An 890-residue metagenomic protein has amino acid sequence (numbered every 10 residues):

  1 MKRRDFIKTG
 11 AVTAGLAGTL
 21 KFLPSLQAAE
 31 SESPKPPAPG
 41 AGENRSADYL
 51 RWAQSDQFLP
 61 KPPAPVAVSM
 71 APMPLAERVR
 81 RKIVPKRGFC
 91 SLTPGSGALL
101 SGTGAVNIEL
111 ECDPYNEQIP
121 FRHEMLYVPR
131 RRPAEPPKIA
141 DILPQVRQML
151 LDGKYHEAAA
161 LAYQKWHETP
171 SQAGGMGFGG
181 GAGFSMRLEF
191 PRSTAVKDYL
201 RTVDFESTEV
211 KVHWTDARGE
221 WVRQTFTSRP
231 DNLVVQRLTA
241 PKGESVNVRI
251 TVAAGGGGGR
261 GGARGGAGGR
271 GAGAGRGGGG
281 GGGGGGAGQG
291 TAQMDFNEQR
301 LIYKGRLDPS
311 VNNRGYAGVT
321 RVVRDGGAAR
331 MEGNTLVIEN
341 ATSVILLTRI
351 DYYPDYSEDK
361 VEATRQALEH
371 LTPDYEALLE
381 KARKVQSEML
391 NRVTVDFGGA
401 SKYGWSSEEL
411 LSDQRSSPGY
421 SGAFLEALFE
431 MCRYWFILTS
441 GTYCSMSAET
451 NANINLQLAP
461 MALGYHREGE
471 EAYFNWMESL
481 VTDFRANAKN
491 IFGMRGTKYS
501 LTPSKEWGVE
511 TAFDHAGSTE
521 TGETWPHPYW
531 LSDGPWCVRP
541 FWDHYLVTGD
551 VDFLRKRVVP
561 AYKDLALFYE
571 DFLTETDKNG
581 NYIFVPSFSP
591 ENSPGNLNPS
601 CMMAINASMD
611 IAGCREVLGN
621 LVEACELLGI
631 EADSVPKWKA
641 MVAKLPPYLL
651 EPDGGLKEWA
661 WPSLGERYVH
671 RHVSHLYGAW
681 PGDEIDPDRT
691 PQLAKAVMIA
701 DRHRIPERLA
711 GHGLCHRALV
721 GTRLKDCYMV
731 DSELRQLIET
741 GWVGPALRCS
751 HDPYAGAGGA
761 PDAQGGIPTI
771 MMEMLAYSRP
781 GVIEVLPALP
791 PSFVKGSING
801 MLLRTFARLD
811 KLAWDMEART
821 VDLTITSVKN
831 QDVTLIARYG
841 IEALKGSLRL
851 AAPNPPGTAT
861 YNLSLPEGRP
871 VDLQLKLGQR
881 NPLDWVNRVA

Functional and structural regions predicted by a protein language model:
D5-A28: N-terminal export signals
G40-T521, D543-Y545, L627, S634-R702 (+4 more regions): Aromatic-residue-lined binding/catalytic grooves and analogous aromatic/hydrophobic interfacial grooves in multimeric
G95-P120, E124-L126, K165, S447-E449 (+4 more regions): C-terminal capping/lid segments that line or modulate ligand- or cofactor-binding pockets
A159, E471, R555, V559 (+4 more regions): Conserved positions within tetratricopeptide repeat
R349, P354-D359, S447-A448, Y499-R555 (+1 more regions): The feature captures the catalytic groove of carbohydrate-active enzymes
L425-L438, G534-W542, P560, D564-Y569: Extended, hydrophobic/aromatic-rich amphipathic alpha-helical segments that build helical scaffolds
A700-G711: Long, compositionally biased intrinsically disordered regions
